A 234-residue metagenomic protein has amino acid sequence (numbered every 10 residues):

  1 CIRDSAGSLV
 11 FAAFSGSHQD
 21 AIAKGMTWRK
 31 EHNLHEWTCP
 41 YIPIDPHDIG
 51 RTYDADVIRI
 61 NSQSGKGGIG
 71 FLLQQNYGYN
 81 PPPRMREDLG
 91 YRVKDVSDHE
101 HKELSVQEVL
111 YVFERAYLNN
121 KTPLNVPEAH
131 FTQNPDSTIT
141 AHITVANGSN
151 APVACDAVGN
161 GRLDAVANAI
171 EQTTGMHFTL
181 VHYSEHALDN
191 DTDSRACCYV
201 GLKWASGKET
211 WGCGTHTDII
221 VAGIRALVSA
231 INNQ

Functional and structural regions predicted by a protein language model:
R3, L188-H216: A structural-propensity feature for long, helix-poor, extended segments
R3-D156, T192-C197: A mid-to-C-terminal "edge-of-domain" accessory segment
N80, R84, G175-Y183, Q234: Glycine-rich phosphate/pyrophosphate-binding loops and their adjacent beta-strand/loop elements at enzyme active sites
M85, E108, V158-A165, I219-G223: Short amphipathic alpha-helical segments
N134, T140, G148-T174, F178-D189: Small-residue-enriched alpha-helical segments and adjacent helix-cap loops that form tight helix-helix packing
V158-L163, I170, V200-S206, I224-A226: Terminal-proximal interaction/regulatory segments of ATP-powered molecular machines
E209-W211, T215-Q234: Mixed-charge, glycine-accented linear interaction segment located at domain edges/termini
